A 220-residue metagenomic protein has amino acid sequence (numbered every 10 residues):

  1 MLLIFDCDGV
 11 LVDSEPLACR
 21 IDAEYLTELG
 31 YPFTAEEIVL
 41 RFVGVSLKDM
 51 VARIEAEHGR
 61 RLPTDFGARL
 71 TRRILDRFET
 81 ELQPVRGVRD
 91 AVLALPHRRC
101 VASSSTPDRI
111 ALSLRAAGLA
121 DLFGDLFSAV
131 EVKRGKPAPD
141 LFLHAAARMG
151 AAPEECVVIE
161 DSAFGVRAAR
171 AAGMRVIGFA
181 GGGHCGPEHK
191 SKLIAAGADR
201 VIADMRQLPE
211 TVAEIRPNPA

Functional and structural regions predicted by a protein language model:
M1, A56, A94-R99, G173-M174: Short glycine/proline-enriched coil/turn segments at helix->beta-strand junctions
M1-L40, E57: Active-site neighborhood of HAD-like aspartate-dependent phosphohydrolases
C19, A23, L47-A52, G67 (+2 more regions): An amphipathic alpha-helix signature
Y25-L26, S46-R61, S113, A146: Helix-loop "lid/cap" segments that line or gate small-molecule binding pockets
Y31, R60, H97, A151 (+1 more regions): Short glycine/serine/threonine/alanine-rich loop segments
P32, A52-D90: Metal-dependent phosphoesterase signature
D65, R89, L93, T106-P107 (+1 more regions): Asp-based, Mg2+/Mn2+-dependent phosphohydrolase catalytic module
D76-V101, P107, A111: Short, acidic loop-to-helix structural element flanking the phosphoryl-transfer center in phosphate-processing enzymes
